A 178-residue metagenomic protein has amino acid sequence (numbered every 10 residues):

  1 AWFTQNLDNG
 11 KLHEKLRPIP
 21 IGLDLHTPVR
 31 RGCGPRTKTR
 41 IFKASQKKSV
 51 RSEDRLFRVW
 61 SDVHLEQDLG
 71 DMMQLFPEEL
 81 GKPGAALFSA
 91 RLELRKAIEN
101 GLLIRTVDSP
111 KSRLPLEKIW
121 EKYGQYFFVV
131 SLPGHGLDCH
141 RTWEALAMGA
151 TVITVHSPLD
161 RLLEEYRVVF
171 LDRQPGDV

Functional and structural regions predicted by a protein language model:
A1-W143, A147, T151-F170: Nucleotide-sugar donor-binding catalytic core of glycosyltransferases
V169-V178: C-terminal "capping" alpha-helix adjacent to the active site of nucleotide-linked donor transferases in cell-envelope
